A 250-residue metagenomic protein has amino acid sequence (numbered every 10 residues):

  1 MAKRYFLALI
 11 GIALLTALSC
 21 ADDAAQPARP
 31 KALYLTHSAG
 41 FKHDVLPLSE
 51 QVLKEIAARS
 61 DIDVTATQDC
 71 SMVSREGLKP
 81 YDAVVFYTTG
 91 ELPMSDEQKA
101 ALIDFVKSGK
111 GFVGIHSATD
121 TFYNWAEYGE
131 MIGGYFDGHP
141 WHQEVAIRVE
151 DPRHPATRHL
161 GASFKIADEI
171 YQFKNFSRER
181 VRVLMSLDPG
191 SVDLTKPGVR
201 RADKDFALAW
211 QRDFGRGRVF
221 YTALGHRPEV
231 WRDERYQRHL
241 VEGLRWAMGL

Functional and structural regions predicted by a protein language model:
M1-L7: Bacterial N-terminal signal peptides that target proteins for export
A8-A17: Bacterial N-terminal signal peptides
D23-P30, T36, D44-P47, E55-R59 (+4 more regions): Extracellular ligand-binding/catalytic regions of CAZymes and related secreted enzymes and adhesion modules
D23-Q26, K31-T121: Helical hinge/lid and interdomain linker segments adjacent to catalytic or ligand-binding clefts that mediate domain
L92-H159: A glycine-rich, often tryptophan-bearing local segment used as a flexible ligand/cofactor-contacting loop or short
G111-V113, L184, F220: Structural detector of well-ordered beta-strand residues that form the stable sheet scaffold of enzyme domains
G134, H139-G215: Catalytic beta-strand/loop cores that center a nucleophilic Ser/Cys/Thr and support acyl-enzyme chemistry
